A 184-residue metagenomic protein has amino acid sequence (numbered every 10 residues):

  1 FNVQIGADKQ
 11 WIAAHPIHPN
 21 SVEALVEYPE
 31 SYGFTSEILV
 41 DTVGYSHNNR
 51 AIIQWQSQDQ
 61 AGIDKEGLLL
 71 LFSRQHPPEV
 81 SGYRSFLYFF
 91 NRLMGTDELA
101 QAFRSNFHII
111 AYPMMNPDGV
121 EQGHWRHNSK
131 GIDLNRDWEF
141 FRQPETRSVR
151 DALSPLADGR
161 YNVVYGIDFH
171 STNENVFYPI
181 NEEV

Functional and structural regions predicted by a protein language model:
F1-N48: Extended acidic/polar, glycine-enriched regions that form or flank non-catalytic beta-rich accessory modules
E37-I53, S57-Q58, G62-V184: Active-site/substrate-binding loop(s) of hydrolase catalytic cores
